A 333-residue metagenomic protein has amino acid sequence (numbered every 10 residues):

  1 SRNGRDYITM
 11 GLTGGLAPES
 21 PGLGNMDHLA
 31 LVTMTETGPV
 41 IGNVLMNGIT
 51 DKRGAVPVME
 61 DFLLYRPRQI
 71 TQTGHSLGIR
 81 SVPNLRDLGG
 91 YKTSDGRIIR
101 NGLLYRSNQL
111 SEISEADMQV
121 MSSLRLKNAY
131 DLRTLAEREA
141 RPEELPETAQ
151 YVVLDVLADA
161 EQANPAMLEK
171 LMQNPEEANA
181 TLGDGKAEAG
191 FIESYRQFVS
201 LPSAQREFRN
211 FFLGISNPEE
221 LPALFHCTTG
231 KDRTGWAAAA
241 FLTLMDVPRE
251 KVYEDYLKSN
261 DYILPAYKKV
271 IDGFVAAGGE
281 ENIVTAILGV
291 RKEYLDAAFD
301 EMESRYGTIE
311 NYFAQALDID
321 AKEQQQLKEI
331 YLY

Functional and structural regions predicted by a protein language model:
S1, H226: Histidine-centered active-site/metal-ligand motif
R2-R66: Binuclear metal-dependent phosphoesterase catalytic core
P18, D51-K52, R138-R141, G235: Extracytoplasmic/secreted cell-surface and envelope-processing proteins
E60-L224, A237-Y333: Cys-dependent protein tyrosine phosphatase-like superfamily
T229, R233-T234: Ser/Thr-glycine-rich phosphate-binding loops at phosphate-binding pockets of nucleotides, nucleotide cofactors
